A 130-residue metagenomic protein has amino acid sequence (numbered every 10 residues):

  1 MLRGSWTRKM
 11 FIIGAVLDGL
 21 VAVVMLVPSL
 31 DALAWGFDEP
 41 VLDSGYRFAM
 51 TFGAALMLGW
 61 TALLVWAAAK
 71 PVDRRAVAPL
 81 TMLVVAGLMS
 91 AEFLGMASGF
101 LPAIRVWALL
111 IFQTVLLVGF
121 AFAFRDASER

Functional and structural regions predicted by a protein language model:
L2-V16, A76-T81: Interfacial segments of alpha-helical transmembrane regions
T7-R47: Membrane-helix boundary elements
G19-L20, V24-M25, S44-A68, L80-G87: Core segments of alpha-helical transmembrane spans in multipass integral membrane proteins
M25, L63-A68, E92-M96, F120-F124: Structural signal for membrane-spanning alpha-helices in multi-pass inner-membrane proteins, emphasizing helix cores
F37-S44, F100-F112: Non-cytosolic membrane-interface motifs at loop->transmembrane helix junctions
A78-F93, F112-G119: Hydrophobic alpha-helical membrane segments
S90-W107, F124-D126: Membrane-helix boundary connector in multi-pass membrane proteins
T114-R130: Membrane-water interface at the C-terminal end of transmembrane alpha helices
